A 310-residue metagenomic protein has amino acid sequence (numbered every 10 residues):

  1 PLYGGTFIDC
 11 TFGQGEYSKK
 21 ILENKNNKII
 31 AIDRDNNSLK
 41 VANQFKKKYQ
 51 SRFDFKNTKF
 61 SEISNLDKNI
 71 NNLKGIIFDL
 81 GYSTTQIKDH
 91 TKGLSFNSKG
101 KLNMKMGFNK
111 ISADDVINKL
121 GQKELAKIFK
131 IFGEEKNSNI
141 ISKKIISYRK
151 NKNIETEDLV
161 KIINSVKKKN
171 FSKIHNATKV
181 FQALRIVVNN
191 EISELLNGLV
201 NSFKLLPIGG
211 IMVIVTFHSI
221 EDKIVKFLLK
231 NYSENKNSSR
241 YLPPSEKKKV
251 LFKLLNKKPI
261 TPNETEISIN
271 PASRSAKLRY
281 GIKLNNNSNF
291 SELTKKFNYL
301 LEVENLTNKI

Functional and structural regions predicted by a protein language model:
P1-I310: S-adenosyl-L-methionine-dependent methyltransferase catalytic core, i.e., the SAM/SAH-binding region
